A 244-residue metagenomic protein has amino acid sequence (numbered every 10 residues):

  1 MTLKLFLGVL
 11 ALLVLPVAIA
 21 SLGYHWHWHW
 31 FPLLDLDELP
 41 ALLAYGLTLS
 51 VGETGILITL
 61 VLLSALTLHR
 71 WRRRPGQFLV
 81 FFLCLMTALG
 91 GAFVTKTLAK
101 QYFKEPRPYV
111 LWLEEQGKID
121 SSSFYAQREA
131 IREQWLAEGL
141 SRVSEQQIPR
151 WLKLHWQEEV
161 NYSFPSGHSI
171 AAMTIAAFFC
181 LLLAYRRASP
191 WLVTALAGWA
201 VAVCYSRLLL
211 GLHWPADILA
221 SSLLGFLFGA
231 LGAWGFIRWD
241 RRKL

Functional and structural regions predicted by a protein language model:
M1-L66, K96-K118, H155: N-terminal transmembrane-helix/juxtamembrane module of multi-pass inner/ER membrane proteins
T2-F6, E133-L244: Membrane-embedded catalytic cores of phosphoryl/pyrophosphoryl-handling enzymes
L13-V14, L85, L89-F93, S222 (+1 more regions): Alpha-helical transmembrane spans of integral membrane proteins, capturing the lipid-embedded, hydrophobic core of TM
P16-G23, L89-V94, G198-L208: Aromatic-anchored segments of alpha-helical transmembrane domains
V61-T67, A197, L223: Hydrophobic transmembrane alpha-helices of multi-pass, membrane-embedded glycosylation machinery
A65-L79: Membrane-helix interface linkers and caps
H69, K104, P108, I237-L244: Membrane interface segments of multi-pass transport proteins and intramembrane proteases
P75-Y185: Membrane-interface loops
